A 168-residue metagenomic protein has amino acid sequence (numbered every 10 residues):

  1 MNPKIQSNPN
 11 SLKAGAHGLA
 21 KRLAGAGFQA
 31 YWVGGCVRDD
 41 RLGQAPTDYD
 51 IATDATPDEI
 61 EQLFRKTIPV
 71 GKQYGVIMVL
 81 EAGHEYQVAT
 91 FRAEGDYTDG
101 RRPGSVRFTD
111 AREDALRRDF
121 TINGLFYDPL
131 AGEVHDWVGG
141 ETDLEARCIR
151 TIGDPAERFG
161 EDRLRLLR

Functional and structural regions predicted by a protein language model:
M1-R168: Catalytic cores of the polymerase beta-like nucleotidyltransferase superfamily and closely associated nucleotide
